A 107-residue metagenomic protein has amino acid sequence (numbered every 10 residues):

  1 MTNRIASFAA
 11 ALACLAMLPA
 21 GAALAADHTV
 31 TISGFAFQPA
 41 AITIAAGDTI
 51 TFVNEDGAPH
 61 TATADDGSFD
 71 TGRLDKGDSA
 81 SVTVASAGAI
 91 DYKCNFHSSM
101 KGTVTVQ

Functional and structural regions predicted by a protein language model:
T2-F8, L12-Q107: Extracytoplasmic copper-binding redox domains, predominantly the cupredoxin/blue-copper superfamily
